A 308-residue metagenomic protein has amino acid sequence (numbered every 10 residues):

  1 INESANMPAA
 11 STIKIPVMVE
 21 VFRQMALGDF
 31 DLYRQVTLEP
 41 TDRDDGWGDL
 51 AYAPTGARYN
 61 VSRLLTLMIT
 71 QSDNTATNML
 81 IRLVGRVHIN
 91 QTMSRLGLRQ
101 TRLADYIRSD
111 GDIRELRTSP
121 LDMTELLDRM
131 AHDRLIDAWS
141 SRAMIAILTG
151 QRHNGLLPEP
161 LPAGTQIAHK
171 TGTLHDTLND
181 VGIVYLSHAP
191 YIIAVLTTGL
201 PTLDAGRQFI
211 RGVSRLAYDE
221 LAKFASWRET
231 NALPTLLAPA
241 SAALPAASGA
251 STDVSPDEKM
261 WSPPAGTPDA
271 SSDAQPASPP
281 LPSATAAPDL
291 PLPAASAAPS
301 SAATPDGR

Functional and structural regions predicted by a protein language model:
I1-E3: A short, well-structured edge-of-sheet supersecondary motif
A5-N6, L83-G85, R129-N154, T171-R308: Structured C-terminal helix/loop/strand segments within mature extracytoplasmic catalytic/sensor domains
M7-V36, I193: Active-site SXXK
T12-V21, M68, M93, M123 (+3 more regions): Residue-level preference for non-acidic, small/hydrophobic
I15, V19, R23, S62 (+10 more regions): Solvent-exposed, polar/charged alpha-helical surfaces in well-ordered, non-transmembrane soluble domains, broadly
L32-D49, V84-G85, N231-P239: Acidic helix-start/capping segments at beta-turn-to-alpha-helix junctions
T41-N78, R86: Conserved catalytic neighborhood of penicillin-recognizing serine enzymes
N78-L135: Mid-domain, small-residue-enriched loop/turn segments at the edges of structured enzyme/sensor domains
